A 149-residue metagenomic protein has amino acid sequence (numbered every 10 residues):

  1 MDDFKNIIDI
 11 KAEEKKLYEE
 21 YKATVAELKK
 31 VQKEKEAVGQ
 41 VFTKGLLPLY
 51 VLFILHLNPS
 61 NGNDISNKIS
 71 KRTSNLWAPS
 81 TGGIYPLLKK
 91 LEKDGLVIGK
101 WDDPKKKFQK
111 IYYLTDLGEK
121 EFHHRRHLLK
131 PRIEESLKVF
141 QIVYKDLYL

Functional and structural regions predicted by a protein language model:
M1-T43: Intrinsically disordered, low-complexity serine/threonine- and proline-rich regulatory segments
P48-V51: Short alpha-helical "packing" element that flanks the helix-turn-helix/winged-helix DNA-binding module
L55-D64: Short capping segments at the starts of secondary-structure elements
D64-N75: DNA-recognition alpha helix
Y85-K89: Short, hydrophobic-biased segments on the C-terminal half of alpha helices that form "recognition helices"
E92-F108: Beta-hairpin "wing" of winged helix-turn-helix
K107-R125: Basic, amphipathic "hinge/linker" alpha-helix immediately C-terminal to the N-terminal HTH DNA-binding motif
H123-L149: Amphipathic alpha-helical dimerization/coiled-coil segments that flank or bridge DNA-binding/regulatory modules
